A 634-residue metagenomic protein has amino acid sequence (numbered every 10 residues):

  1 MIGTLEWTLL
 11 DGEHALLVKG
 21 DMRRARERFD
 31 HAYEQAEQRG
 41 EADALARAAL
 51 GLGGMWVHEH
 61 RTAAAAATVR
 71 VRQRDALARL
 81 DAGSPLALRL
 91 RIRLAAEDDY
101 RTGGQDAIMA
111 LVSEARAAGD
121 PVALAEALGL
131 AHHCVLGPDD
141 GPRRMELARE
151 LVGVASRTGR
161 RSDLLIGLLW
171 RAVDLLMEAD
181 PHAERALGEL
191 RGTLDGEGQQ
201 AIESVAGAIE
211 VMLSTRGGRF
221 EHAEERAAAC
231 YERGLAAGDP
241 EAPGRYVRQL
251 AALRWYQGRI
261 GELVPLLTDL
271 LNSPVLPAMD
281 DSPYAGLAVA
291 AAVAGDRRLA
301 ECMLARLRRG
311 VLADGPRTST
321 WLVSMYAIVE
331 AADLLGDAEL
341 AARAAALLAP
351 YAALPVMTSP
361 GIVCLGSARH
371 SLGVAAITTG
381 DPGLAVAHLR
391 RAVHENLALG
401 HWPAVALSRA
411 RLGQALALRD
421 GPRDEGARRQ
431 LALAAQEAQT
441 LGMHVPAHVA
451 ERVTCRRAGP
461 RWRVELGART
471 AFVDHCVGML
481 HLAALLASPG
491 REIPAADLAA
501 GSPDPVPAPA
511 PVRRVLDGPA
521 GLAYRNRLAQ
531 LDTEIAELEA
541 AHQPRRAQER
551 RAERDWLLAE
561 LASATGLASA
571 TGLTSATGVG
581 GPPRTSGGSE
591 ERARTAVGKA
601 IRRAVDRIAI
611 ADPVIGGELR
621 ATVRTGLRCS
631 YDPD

Functional and structural regions predicted by a protein language model:
M1-A110, H132-E146, V173-R185, S214-E224 (+7 more regions): Inter-helical turn/loop elements of alpha-helical hairpins
G3-L10, R26, A42-L50, P85-I92 (+15 more regions): Start-of-helix signal in alpha-solenoid helical-repeat scaffolds, especially tetratricopeptide repeats
T8, L128, G167-R171, A206-S214 (+5 more regions): TPR/Sel1-like alpha-solenoid repeat signature
L17, E37-Q38, L77-A82, R116-A123 (+15 more regions): Helix-capping and short linker residues that terminate individual alpha-solenoid repeat units
D30, E37, R74, M109-R116 (+11 more regions): Alpha-solenoid helical repeat scaffolds
V57-A64, R91-A327, A331-L340, P422: Extended non-membrane alpha-helical scaffolds
A345-V405: Generic long, charged, amphipathic alpha-helical segments
A447-D634: Intrinsically disordered, low-complexity protein-interaction/activation regions
